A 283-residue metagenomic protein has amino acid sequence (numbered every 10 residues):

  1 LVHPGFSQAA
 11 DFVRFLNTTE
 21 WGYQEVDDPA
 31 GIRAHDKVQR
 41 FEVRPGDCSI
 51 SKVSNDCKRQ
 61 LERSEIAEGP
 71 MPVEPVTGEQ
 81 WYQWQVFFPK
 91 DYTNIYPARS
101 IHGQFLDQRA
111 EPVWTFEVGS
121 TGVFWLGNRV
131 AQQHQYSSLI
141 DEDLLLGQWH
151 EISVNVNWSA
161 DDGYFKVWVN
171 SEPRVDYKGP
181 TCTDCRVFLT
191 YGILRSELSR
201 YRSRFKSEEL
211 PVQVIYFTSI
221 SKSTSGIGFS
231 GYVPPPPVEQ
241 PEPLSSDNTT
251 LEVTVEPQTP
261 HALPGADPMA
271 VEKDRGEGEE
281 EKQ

Functional and structural regions predicted by a protein language model:
L1-P241, L251, V255, M269 (+1 more regions): Low-complexity, Ser/Thr/Pro/Gly-rich disordered linker/stalk regions
L244-Q283: Long, low-complexity intrinsically disordered regions of secretory-pathway proteins
